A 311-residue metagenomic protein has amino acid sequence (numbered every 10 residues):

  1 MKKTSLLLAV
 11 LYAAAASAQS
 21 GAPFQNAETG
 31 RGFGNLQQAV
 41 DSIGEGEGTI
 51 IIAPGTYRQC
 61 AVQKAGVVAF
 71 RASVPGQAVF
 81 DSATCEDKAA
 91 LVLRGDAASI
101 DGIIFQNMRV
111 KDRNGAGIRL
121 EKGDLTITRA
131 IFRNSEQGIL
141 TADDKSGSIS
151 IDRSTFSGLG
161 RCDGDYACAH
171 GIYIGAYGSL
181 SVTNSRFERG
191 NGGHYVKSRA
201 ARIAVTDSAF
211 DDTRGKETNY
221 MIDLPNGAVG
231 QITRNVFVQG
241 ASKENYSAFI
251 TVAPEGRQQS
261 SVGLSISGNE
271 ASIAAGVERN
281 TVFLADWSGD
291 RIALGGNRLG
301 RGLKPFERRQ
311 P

Functional and structural regions predicted by a protein language model:
K2-L8: Sec-dependent signal peptide recognition, specifically the positively charged N-region followed immediately by
A13-A15: N-terminal signal peptide c-region/cleavage motif recognized by signal peptidases
A22-Q59: Acidic Gly/Asp/Thr-rich repetitive segments characteristic of extracellular carbohydrate-active and adhesion proteins
A27-G34, T49, G66-R113: Right-handed parallel beta-helix/beta-spiral solenoid domain characteristic of secreted/periplasmic
A53-P54, R71-V79, A97-N107, D124-N134 (+7 more regions): Right-handed parallel beta-helix
S82-L91, K111-R119, N134-D143, D163-I174 (+4 more regions): Extracellular beta-strand/beta-solenoid scaffold signature
E278-P311: Leucine-rich solenoid repeat scaffolds
